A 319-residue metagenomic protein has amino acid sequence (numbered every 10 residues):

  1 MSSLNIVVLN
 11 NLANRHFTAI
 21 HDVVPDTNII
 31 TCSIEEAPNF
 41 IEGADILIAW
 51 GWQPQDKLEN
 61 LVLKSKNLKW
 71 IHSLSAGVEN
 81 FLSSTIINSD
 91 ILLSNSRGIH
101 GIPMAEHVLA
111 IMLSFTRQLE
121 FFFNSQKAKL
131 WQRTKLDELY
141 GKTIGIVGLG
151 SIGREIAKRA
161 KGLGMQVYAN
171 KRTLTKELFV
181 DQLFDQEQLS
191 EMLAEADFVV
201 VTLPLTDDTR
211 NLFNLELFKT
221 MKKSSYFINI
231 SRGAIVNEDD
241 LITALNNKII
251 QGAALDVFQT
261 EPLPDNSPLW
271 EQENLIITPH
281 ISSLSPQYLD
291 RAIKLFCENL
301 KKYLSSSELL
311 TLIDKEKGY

Functional and structural regions predicted by a protein language model:
M1-Q53: N-terminal glycine-/charge-rich "phosphate-binding" loop or analogous flexible N-terminal tail
N10, R97, A105, Y140-K161: Glycine-rich adenosine-cofactor-binding loop
F40-E42, V62-S65, L139, M192-A196 (+2 more regions): A short, aliphatic-rich alpha-helical micro-motif
D45-F123: Phosphate/diphosphate ligand-binding glycine-rich loop within oxidoreductases
S94-H107, F121-F122, E261-Y319: C-terminal helix-to-coil terminal segments
F121-E155, Q182: Glycine-rich NAD(P)-binding loop of Rossmann-like domains
G162-F179: NAD(P)-binding Rossmann-fold cofactor-contacting core
L174-P268: Rossmann-like adenosine-cofactor binding region
